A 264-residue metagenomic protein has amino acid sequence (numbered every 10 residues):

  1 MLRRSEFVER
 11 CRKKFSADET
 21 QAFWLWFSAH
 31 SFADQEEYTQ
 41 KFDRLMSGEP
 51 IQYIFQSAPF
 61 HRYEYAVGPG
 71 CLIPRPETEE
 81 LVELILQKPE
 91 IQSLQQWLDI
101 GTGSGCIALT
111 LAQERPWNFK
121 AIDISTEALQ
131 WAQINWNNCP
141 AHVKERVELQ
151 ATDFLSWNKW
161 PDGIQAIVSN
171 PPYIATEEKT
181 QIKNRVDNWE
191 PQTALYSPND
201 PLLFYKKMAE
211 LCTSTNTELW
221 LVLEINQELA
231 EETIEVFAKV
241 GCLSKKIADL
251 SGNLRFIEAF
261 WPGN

Functional and structural regions predicted by a protein language model:
M1-A33: Non-catalytic accessory regions of SAM-dependent methyltransferases
R4, V8, A22, Y38 (+9 more regions): A general structural signal for well-ordered alpha-helical segments in protein cores
T20-Q87: Conserved AdoMet
L25, G48, T78, I107 (+6 more regions): Residue-level signal for inorganic ion chemistry
A66, E148-Q150, K245-I247: General small-molecule cofactor/ligand-binding pocket signal
E80-Q181, K207: Conserved SAM/SAH cofactor-binding pocket of Class I
Y173-L203: Mobile active-site "lid"/loop adjacent to the S-adenosyl-L-methionine
N199-A259: Conserved Class I SAM-dependent methyltransferase catalytic core
